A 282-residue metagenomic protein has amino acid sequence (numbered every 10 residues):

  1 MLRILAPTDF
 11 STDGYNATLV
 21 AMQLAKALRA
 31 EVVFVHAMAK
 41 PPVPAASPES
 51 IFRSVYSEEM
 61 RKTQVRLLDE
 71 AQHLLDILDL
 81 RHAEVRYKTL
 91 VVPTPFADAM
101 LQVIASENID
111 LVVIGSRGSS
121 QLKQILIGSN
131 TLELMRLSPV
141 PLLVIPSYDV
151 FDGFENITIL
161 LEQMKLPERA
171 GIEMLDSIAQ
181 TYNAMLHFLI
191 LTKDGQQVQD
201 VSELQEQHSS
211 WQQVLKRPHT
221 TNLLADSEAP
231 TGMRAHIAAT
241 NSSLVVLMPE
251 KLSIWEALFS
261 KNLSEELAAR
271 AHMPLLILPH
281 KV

Functional and structural regions predicted by a protein language model:
M1-S54, D79, N156-N222, A239-L244 (+3 more regions): Small/aliphatic-rich secondary-structure junction motif
D13, S120-Q121, L166, S253-W255: Short glycine-rich, flexible loops that bind phosphorylated cofactors or substrates
A37, R117, S147-D149, L191 (+2 more regions): Short, ordered loop/turn segments at secondary-structure junctions
R53-R66: A short acidic, glycine-rich active-site loop that binds or catalyzes chemistry on phosphate/adenosine moieties
H73-V112, Q213-V245, E250-E265, A269 (+2 more regions): Structural beta-alpha unit
Q102-S147: Hydrophobic alpha-helical segments and helix pairs
I127-N130, S202-E206, F259-S264: Charged helix-capping and loop-helix junction motifs
L132, D176, S209, R234 (+1 more regions): Active-site phosphate/pyrophosphate- and oxyanion-stabilizing loops and adjacent acidic/basic residues in soluble
